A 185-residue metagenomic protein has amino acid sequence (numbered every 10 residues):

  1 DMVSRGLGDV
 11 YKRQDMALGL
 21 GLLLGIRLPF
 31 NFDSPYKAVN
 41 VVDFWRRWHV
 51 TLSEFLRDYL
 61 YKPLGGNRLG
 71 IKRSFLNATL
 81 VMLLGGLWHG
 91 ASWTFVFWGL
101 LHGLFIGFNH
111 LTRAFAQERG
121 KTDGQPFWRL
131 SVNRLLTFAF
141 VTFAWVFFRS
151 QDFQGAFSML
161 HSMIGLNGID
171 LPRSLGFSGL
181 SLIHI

Functional and structural regions predicted by a protein language model:
S4-H184: Membrane-embedded transmembrane alpha-helical bundles that form the catalytic cores of multi-pass lipid-modifying
